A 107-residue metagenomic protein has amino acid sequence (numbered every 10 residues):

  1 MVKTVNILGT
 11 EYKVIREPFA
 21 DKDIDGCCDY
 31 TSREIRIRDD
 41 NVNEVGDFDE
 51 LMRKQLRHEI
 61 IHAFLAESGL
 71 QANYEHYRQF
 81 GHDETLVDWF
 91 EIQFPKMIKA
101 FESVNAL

Functional and structural regions predicted by a protein language model:
M1-L51, E67-L107: Metalloprotease/metallohydrolase-associated module, dominated by Zn2+-dependent proteases
K54-A66: Active-site recognition of the HExxH zinc-binding catalytic motif
